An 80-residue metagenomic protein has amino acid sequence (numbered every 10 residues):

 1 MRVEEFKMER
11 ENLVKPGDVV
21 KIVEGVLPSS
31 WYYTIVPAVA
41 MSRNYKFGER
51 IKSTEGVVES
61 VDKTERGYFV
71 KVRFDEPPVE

Functional and structural regions predicted by a protein language model:
M1-V3, P77: Transition segments tied to proteolytic processing and entry into folded domains
V3-R10: Short alpha-helix capping/helix-loop boundary micro-motifs
V14: Long C-terminal interaction/binding lobes of large macromolecular proteins
G17-V20: Loop/turn positions that initiate beta-strands
L27-V39: Short, Lys/Arg- and Gly-enriched loop/turn segments at beta-strand edges
P37-R50: Short aromatic-glycine motifs in intrinsically disordered, low-complexity regions
K52-E80: Short, compact, well-ordered microdomains
